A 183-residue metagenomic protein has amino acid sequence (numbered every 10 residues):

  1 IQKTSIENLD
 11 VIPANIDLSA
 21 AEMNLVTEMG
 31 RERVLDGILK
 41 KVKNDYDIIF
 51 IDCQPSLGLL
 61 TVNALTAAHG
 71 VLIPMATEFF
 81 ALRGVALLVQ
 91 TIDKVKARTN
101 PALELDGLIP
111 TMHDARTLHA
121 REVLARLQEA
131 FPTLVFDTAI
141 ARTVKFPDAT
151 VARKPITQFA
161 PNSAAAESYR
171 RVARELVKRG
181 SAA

Functional and structural regions predicted by a protein language model:
I1-N44, T99, L103, K145-A152 (+1 more regions): P-loop/Walker-type NTP enzyme "switch/lid" segment
A14, T138, R142, P161: Active-site donor-binding loop signature of nucleotide-sugar glycosyltransferases
E28-R31, A81, A165: Short, conserved glycine- and acidic-residue-centered signature motifs in active-site or ligand-binding loops
V34, L87, S168-R171: Charged catalytic carboxylate motif
K40-V144: Conserved catalytic-core segment of NTP-binding enzymes
T150-R171: C-terminal boundary of histidine-terminating zinc-finger modules
R171-A183: C-terminal alpha-helix
